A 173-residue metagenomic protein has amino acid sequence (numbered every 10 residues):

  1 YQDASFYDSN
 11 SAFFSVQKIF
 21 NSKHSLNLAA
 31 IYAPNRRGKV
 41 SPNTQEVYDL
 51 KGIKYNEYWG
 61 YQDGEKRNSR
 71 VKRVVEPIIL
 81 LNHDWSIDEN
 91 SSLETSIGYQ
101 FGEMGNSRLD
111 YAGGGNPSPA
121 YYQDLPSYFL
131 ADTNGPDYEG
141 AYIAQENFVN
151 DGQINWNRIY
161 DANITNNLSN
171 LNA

Functional and structural regions predicted by a protein language model:
Y1-V40, L81-H83, I87-D88: Transmembrane beta-barrel wall of Gram-negative outer-membrane proteins
Q2, L28, V40, T95-S96 (+2 more regions): Short linear functional motifs in flexible/disordered or boundary regions
Y7-S9, P42-E57, D110-L125: Flexible, surface-exposed loop regions and adjacent strand-edge segments of Gram-negative outer-membrane beta-barrel
I19, N27-V71: Outer-membrane beta-barrel translocator/channel fold
Y58-R67, E76-P77, L125, N155-A173: Extracytoplasmic loops and strand-loop junctions of Gram-negative outer membrane beta-barrel proteins
E65-R108, L168-A173: Outer-membrane beta-barrel transmembrane strands
S96-Q100, D137-G140, A144-F148, G152-I154: Exposed, low-structure sequence patches enriched in small/polar residues
P119-D137, A141, D151: Small-side-chain secondary-structure face that scaffolds active or pore-lining regions
